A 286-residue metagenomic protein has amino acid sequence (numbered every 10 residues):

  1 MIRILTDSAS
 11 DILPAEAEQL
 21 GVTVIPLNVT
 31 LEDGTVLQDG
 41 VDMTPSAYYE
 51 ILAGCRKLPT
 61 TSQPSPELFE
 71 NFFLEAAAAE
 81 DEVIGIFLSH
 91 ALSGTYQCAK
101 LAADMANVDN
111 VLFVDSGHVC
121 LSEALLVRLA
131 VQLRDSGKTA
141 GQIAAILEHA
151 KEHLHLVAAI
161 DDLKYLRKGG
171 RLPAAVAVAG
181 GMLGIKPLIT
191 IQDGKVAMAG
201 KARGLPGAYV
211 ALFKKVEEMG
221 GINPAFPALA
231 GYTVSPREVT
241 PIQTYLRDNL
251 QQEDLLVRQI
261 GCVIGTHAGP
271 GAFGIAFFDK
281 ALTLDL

Functional and structural regions predicted by a protein language model:
M1, P59-T60, I86, G117 (+1 more regions): Short, contiguous strand/loop micro-motifs
M1-I2, E80: Local beta-strand N-terminus motif with an aromatic residue
R3, A9-T23, N28-T30, G34 (+2 more regions): Mixed-charge interfacial surface used for oligomerization/domain docking and macromolecular partner engagement
T35-V108: Class I S-adenosyl-L-methionine
